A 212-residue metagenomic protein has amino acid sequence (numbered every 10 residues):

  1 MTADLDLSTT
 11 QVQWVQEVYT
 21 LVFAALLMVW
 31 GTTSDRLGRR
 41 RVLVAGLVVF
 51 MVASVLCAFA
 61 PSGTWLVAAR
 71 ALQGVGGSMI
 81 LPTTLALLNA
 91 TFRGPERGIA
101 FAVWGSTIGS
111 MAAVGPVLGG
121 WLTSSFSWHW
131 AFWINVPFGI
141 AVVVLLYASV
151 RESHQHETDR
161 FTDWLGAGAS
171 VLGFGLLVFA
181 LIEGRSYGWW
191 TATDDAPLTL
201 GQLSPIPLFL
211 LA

Functional and structural regions predicted by a protein language model:
M1-A148: Transmembrane-helix bundle of Major Facilitator Superfamily
S124-A212: Hydrophobic transmembrane-helix bundles of small-molecule transporters
